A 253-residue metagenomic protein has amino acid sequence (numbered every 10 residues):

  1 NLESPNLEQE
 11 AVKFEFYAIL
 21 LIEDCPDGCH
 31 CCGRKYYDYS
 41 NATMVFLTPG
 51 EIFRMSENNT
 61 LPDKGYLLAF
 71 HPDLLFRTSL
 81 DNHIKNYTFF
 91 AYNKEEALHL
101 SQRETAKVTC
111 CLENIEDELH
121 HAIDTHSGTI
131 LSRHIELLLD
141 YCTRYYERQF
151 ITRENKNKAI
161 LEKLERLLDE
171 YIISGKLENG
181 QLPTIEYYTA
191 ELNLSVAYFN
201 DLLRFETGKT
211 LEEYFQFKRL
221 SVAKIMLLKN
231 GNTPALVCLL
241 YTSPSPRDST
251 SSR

Functional and structural regions predicted by a protein language model:
N1-D38: Generic protein-terminus/edge-of-domain signal
C29-H30, F53-N59: Short beta-strand His + acidic residue motifs that chelate non-heme Fe in jelly-roll/DSBH and cupin folds
S40-I52: Conserved metal-binding segment of the jelly-roll/cupin
N58-H121: A hydrophobic/aromatic-rich effector-binding and dimerization subdomain of bacterial HTH-type transcriptional regulators
A106-N155, A159-R166: An amphipathic alpha-helical interaction segment
S132, E154-L192, Y214-N232: A short, Lys/Arg-enriched amphipathic alpha-helix from helix-turn-helix/homeodomain DNA-binding modules
A197: Key DNA-contact positions within bacterial/archaeal DNA-binding proteins
Y241-D248: Conserved small/polar residues in nucleotide/adenosyl-binding loops
